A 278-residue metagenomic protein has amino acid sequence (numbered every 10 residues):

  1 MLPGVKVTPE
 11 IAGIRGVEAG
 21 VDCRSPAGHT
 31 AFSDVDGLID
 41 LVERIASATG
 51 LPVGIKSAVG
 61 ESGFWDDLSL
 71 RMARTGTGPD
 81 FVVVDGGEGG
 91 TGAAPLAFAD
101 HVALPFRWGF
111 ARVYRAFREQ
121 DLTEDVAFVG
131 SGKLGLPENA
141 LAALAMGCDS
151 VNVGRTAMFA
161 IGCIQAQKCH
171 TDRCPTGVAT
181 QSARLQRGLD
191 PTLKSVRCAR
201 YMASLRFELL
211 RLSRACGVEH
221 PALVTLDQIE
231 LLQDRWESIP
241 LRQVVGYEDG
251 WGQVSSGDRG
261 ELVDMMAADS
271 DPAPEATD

Functional and structural regions predicted by a protein language model:
M1-I14, E18, D40-R44, A48 (+1 more regions): Fe-S-dependent hydro-lyases/dehydratases of central metabolism
M1-L2, V21-P26, S270-D278: Proteins with a high burden of low-complexity, intrinsically disordered sequence enriched in S/T/G/P/A and R, requiring
P3, P9, P52, P79 (+3 more regions): Proline-rich intrinsically disordered, low-complexity coils
G4-S33, G92-R107, D190-K194: Glycine-rich tight-turn/loop motif centered on a GG-T
G16-C23, A46, G60, T91 (+4 more regions): A generic structural signal for ordered alpha-helices
H29-Q186: Glycine-rich phosphate/ribose-binding loops and adjacent secondary-structure elements that form binding surfaces
H101, R112-D125, G135-D278: Alpha/beta catalytic cores of nucleotide-metabolism and tRNA/nucleoside-modifying enzymes
